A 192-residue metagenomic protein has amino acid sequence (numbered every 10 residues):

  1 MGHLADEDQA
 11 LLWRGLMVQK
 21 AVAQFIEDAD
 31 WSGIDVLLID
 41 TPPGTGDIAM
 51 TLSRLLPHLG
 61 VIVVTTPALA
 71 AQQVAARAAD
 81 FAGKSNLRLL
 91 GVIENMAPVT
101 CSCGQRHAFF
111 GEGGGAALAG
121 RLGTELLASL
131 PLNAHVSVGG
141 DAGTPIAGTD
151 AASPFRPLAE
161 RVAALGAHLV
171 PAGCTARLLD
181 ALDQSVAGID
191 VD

Functional and structural regions predicted by a protein language model:
M1-D35, T100, A134-G148: P-loop/Walker-type NTP enzyme "switch/lid" segment
L4-D6, P43-T45, P67-A71, M96-T100 (+1 more regions): Conserved nucleotide-binding/hydrolysis micro-motifs of P-loop NTPases
V18-K20, D47, A79: Alpha-helical transmembrane segments of multi-pass membrane transport proteins
A21-V36, I48-A70: Inter-motif core of Ras-like GTPase G domains
T41, R54, P157: Glycine-rich phosphate-binding loops of nucleotide-dependent enzymes
M50-S53, A75-A76, G104: Short amphipathic alpha-helical segments
P57-E94: Helical hairpin unit composed of two closely spaced alpha helices linked by a short loop
A79-D192: C-terminal lobe/tail of nucleotide-utilizing enzymes
